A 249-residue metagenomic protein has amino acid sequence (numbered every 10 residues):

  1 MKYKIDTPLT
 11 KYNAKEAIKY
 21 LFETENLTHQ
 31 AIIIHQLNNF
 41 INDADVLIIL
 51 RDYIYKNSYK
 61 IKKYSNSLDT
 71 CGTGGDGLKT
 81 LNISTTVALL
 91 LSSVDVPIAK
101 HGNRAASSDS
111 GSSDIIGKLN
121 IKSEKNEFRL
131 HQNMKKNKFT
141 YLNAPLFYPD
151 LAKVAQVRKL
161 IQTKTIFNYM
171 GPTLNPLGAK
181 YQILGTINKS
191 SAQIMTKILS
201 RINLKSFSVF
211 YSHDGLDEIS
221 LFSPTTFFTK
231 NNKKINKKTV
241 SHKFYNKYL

Functional and structural regions predicted by a protein language model:
M1-T80, V94: Acidic, glycine/proline-rich low-complexity segments that act as flexible tails and inter-domain linkers
K2-K4, L9, Y59, T80 (+3 more regions): Glycine-rich anion-binding loops and their surrounding alpha/beta cores
T10-K15, N26-Q30, D43-L47, R51 (+8 more regions): Generic structural signal for well-ordered, non-membrane alpha-helical segments in soluble metabolic enzymes
K15-K19, A31-H35, I48-Y55, T85-S92 (+6 more regions): Predominant activation on well-ordered alpha-helical scaffold segments within soluble catalytic domains
I33, N82-N137: A glycine-rich phosphate/pyrophosphate-binding beta-strand-loop-alpha-helix module
Y64-C71, A99-A105, F167-M170: Core alpha/beta catalytic barrel or barrel-like domain that forms the active/cofactor pocket in diverse metabolic
G72-G77, G102-S108, F147, H213-D214: Acidic, glycine-rich active-site loops and adjacent beta-strand->loop/helix elements that engage anionic groups
T73-D76, S112, P172, T186: Gly/Ser/Thr-rich helix-start
